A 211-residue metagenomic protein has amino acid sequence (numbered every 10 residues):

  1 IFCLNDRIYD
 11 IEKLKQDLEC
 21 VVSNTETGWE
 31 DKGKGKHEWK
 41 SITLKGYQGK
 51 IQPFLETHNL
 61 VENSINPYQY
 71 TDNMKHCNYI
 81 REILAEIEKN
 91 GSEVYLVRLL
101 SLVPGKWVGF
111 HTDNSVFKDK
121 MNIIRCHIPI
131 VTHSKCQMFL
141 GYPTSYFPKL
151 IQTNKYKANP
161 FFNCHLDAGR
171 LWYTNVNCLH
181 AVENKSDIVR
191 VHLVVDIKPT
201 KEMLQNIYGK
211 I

Functional and structural regions predicted by a protein language model:
I1, I123-R125, H192: Intrinsic-disorder/low-complexity, polar/charged segments enriched in Ser/Thr/Lys/Arg/Asp/Glu/Gln
I1-N90: Non-heme Fe(II)/2-oxoglutarate
C3, R98-S101, H192-V194: Ordered hydrophobic segments in well-structured contexts
D10, V131, D196-T200: Solvent-exposed residues in well-ordered beta-strands and their adjoining turns, especially edge/terminal strands
I83-L171: Catalytic core of non-heme Fe(II) oxygenases with the double-stranded beta-helix
Q137-I211: Catalytic core of Fe(II)/2-oxoglutarate
